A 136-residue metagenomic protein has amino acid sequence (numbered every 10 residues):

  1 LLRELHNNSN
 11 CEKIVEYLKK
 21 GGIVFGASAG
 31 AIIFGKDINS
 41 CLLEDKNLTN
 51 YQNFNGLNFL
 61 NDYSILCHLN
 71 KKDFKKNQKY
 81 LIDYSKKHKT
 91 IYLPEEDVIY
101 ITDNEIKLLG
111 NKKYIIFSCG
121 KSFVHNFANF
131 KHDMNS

Functional and structural regions predicted by a protein language model:
L1-I23: Flexible gly/pro-rich beta->alpha loop and the following alpha-helix that scaffold active-site loops
E4-N7, D37-N39, N104: Short amphipathic alpha-helical segments
C11, I32-G35, F54, D62: Hydrophobic, well-ordered secondary-structure segments
V15, I23-V24, V98, V124: Extended aliphatic helical segments
L18-D37: Catalytic nucleophile loop
S40-S136: C-terminal and late-domain segments of enzyme folds
